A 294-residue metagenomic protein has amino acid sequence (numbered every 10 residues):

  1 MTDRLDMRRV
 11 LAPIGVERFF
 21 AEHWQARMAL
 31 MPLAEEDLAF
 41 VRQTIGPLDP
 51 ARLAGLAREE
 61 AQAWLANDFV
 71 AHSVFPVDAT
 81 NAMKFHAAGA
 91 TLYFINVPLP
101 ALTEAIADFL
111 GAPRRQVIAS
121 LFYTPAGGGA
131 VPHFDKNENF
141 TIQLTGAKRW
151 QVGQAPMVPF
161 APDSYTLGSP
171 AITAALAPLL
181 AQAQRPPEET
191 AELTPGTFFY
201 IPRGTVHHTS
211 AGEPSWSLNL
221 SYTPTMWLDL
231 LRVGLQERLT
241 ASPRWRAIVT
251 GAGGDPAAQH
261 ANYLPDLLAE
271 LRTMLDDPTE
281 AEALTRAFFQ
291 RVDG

Functional and structural regions predicted by a protein language model:
M1-V10, H23, A29, P178-E192 (+1 more regions): Fe(II)/2-oxoglutarate
A21-Q25, L33-V117, L271-D276: Signature of the catalytic double-stranded beta-helix
G111-T124, E138: A short glycine-rich, His/Asp/Glu-containing loop-to-beta-strand
P113-R115, R149, M157-G168, W216-N219 (+1 more regions): A short alpha->loop->secondary-structure connector
Y123-P125, D135, N139-P156, S169-L179 (+1 more regions): Short, conserved beta-strand element in jelly-roll/cupin
L144, A191-V206, S210: Conserved metal-binding segment of the jelly-roll/cupin
V152-Y200, P243-A247: Double-stranded beta-helix
